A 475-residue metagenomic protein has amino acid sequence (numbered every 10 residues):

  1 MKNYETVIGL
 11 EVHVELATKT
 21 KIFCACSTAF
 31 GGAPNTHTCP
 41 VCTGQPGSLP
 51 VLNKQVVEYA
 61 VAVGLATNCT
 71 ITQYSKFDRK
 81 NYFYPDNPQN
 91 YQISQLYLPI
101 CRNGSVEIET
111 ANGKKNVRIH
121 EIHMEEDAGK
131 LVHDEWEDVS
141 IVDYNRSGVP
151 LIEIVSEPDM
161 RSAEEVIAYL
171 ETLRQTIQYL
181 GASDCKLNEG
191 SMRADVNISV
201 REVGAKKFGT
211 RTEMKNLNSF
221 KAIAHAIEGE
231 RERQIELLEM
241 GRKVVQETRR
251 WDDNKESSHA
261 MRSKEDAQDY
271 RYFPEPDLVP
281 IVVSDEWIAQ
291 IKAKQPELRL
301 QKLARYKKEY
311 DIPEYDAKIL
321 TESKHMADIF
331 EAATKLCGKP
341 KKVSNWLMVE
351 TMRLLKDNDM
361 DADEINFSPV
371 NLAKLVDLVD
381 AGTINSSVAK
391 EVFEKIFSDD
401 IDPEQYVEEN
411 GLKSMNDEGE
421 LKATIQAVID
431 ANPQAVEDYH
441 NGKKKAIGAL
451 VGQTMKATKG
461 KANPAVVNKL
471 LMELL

Functional and structural regions predicted by a protein language model:
M1-E297, E314, K335-K339: Basic, nucleic-acid-interacting segments
K2, D311, T334-V343, A381-I384 (+1 more regions): Structural motif
V63, E230, A333, W346 (+7 more regions): Amphipathic alpha-helical segments in well-ordered regions
E189-E202, K307-I329, P340-D357, V370-L372 (+2 more regions): Core structural elements
W287-K294, Q301, E331-G338, L372-I384: Extended, non-catalytic structural segments that build the interaction scaffolds of large macromolecular assemblies
L336-C337, V343, T351-N366, K374-V379 (+1 more regions): M16/insulysin-pitrilysin zinc metalloprotease superfamily fold
A362-A373, D377, S386-K456: Strongly charged, low-complexity linkers/loops
K444-L475: Short, amphipathic C-terminal "tail helix"
